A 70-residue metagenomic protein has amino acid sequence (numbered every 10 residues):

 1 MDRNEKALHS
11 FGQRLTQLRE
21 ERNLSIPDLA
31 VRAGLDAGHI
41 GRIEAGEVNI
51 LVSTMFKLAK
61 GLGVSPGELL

Functional and structural regions predicted by a protein language model:
M1-S10: A detector for short, charged/polar N-terminal pre-domain segments
N4-E5, T16, E44-A45: A generic secondary-structure micro-motif detector that highlights 1-2 residue hydrophobic/ambivalent hotspots embedded
Q13-R32, K57, L62: Short basic helix-loop element that most often maps to the first helix and adjoining turn of HTH DNA-binding modules
L15, L29-A30, I40-I43, L69: Conserved hydrophobic/aromatic packing and binding residues within compact polymer-binding modules
E21, E44-E47, E68: Acidic-residue sensor for enzyme active/binding pockets
G34-V48: Recognition helix of helix-turn-helix/homeodomain-like DNA-binding domains that insert into the DNA major groove
E47-K60, P66: Short, basic-rich loop-to-helix N-cap that marks the start of a DNA-contacting helix
